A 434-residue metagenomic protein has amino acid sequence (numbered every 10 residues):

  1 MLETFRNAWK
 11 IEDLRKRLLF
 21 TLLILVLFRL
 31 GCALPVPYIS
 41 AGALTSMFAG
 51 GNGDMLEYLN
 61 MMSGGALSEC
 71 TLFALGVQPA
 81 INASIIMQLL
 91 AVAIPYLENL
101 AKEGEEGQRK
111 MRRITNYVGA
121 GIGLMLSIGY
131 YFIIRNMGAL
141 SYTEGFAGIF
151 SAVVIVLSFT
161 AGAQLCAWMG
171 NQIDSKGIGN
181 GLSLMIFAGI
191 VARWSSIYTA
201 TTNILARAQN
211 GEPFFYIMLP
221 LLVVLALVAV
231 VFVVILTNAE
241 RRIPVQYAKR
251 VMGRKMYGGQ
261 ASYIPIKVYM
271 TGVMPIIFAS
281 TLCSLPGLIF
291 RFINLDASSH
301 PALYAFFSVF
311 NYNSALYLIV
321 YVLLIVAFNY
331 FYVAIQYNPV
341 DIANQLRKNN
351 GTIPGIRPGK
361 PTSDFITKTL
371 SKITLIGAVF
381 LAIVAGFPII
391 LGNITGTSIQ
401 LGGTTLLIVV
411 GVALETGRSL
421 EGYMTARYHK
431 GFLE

Functional and structural regions predicted by a protein language model:
M1-A101, E106-E434: N-terminal cationic and glycine-rich segments that engage phosphates or anionic surfaces
